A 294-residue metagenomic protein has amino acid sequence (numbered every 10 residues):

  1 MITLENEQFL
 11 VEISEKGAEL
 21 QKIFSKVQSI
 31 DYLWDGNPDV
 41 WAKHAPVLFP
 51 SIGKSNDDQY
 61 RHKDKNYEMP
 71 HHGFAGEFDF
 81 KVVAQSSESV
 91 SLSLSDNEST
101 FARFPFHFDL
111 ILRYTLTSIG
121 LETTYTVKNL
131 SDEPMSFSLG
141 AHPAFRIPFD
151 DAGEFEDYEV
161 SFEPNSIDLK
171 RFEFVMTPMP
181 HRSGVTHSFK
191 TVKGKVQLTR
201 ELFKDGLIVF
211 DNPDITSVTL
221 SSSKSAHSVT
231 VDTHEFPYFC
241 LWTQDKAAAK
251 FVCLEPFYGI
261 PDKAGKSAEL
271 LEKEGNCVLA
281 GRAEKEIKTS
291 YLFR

Functional and structural regions predicted by a protein language model:
L4, D96-P143, P148-F149: Acidic, contiguous internal or C-terminal segments within carbohydrate-active enzymes that form a structured patch used
E7-N66: Acidic-aromatic substrate-binding/catalytic surfaces of carbohydrate-active enzymes
I13, Y60-Y67, C277-F293: Short Pro-Gly-centered flexible turn/kink motifs
K65-S118: Extended, loop-rich substrate-binding clefts of extracytoplasmic carbohydrate-active enzymes
I111-R113, E274-L279: Beta-strand-rich interaction surfaces with strong enrichment in secreted/lumenal proteins
I147, D151-H234: Active-site/ligand-binding surface loops and adjacent short beta/alpha elements that line catalytic pockets across
S222-D262: Glycine-rich active-site loops that engage anionic ligands at enzyme catalytic sites
C253-L254, I260-C277: A conserved acidic, glycine/proline-rich C-terminal tail/linker
